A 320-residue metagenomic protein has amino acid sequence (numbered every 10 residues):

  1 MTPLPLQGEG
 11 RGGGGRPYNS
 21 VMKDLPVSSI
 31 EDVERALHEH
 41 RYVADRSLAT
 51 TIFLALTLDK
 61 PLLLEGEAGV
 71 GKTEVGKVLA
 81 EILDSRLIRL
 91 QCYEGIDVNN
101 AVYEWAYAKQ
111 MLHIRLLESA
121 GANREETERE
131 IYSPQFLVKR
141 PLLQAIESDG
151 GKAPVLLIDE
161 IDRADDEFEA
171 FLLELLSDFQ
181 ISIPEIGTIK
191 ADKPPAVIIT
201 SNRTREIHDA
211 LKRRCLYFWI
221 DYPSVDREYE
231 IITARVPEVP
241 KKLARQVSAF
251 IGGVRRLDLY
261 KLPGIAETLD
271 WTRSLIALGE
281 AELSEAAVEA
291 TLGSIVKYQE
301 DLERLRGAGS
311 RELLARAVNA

Functional and structural regions predicted by a protein language model:
L4-L6: Leucine-biased recognition of intrinsically disordered, low-complexity hydrophobic segments
G8-R11: Glycine-biased, low-complexity coil/linker segments
M22-A320: C-terminal regulatory/interaction module of P-loop NTP-utilizing enzymes
